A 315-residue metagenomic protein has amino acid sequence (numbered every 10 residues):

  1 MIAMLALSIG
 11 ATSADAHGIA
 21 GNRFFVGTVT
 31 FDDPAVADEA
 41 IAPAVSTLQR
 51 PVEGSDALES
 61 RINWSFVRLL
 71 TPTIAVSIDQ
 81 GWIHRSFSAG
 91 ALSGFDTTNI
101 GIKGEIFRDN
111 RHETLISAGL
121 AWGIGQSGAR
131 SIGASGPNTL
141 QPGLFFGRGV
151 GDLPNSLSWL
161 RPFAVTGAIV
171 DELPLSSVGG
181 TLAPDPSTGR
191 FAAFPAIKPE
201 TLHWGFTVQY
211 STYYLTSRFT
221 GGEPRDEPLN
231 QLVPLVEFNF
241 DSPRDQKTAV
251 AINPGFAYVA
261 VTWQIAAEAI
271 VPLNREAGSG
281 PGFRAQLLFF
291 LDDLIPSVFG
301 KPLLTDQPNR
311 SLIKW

Functional and structural regions predicted by a protein language model:
M1-S8: Bacterial N-terminal signal peptides
A11-S13: N-terminal signal peptide c-region/cleavage motif recognized by signal peptidases
D15-W315: Transmembrane beta-barrel domains of Gram-negative outer membranes and organellar outer membranes
